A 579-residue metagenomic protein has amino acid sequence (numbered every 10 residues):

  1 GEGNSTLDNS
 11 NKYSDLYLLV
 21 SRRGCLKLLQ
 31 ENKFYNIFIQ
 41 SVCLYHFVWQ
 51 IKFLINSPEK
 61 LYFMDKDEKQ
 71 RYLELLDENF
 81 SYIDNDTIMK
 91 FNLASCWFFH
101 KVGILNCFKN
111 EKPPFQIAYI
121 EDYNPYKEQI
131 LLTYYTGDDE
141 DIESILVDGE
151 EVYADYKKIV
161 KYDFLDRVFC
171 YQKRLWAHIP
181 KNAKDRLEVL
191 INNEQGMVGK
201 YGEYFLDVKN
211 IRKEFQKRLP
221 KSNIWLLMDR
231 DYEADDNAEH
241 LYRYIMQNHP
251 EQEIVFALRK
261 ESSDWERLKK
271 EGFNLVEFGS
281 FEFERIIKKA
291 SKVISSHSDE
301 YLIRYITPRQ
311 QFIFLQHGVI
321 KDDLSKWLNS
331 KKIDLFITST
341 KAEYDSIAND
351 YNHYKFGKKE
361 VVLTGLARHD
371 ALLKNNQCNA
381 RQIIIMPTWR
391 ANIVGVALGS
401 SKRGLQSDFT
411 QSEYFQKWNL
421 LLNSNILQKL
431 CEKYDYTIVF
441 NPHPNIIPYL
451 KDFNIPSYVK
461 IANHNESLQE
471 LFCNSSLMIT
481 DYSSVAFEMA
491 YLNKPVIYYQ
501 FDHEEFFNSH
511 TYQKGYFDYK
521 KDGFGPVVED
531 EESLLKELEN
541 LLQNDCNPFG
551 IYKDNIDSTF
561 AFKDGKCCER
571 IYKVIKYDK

Functional and structural regions predicted by a protein language model:
G1-R23, F53-E68: Nucleotide-sugar-dependent glycosyltransferase catalytic core
L132-K288, K573-D578: N-terminal pre-catalytic "stem/leader" segment of glycosyltransferase-like enzymes
E214-K217, S222-L372: Active-site and donor-binding regions of nucleotide-sugar-utilizing enzymes
D235-H249, A367-D452, P526-V528: Conserved catalytic-core segment of nucleotide-activated headgroup transferases in glycan assembly
L275-A290, V439, P444-F487, L492: Donor nucleotide-activated moiety binding/catalytic core segment of transferases that use nucleotide-activated donors
V293-Q316, N465-H510: A donor-sugar binding/catalytic signature common to diverse glycosyltransferases and related nucleotide-sugar
S330, G357-K358, K451-S457, Y482-T559: Catalytic binding pocket for nucleotide-activated donors in carbohydrate/polymer assembly enzymes
K563-K579: C-terminal alpha-helical cap of glycosyltransferases
